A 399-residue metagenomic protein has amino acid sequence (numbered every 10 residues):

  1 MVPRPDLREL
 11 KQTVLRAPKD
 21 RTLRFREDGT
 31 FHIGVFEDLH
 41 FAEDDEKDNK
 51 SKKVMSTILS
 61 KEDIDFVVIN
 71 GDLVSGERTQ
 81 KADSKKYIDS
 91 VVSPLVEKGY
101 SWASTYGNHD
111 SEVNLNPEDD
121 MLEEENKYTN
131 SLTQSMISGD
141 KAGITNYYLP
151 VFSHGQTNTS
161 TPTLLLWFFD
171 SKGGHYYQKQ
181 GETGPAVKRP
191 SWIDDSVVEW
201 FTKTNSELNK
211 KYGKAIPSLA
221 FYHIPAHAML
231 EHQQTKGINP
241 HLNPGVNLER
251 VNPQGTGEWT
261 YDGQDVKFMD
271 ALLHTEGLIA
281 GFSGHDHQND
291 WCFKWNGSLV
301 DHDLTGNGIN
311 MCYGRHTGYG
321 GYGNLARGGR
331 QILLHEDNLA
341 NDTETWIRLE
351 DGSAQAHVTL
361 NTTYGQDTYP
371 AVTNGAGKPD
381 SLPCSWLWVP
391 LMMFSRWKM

Functional and structural regions predicted by a protein language model:
M1-K86, S90-V91: N-terminal active-site segment of His-dependent metallophosphoesterases
V2-T22, Y87-G213: Extended active-site neighborhood of metal-dependent phosphoesterases/phosphodiesterases
R4, E9, V151, H287-G375: Binuclear metal-dependent phosphoesterase catalytic core
T30-E43, T163-G173, Y177, F221 (+1 more regions): Active-site-proximal beta-strand elements of phosphoester/diester hydrolases
A42-D44, S75-R78, S104-N116, H175-Y177 (+3 more regions): Active-site environment of divalent metal-dependent phosphoester hydrolases
E46-K50, G71-S93, D110-N130, H232 (+2 more regions): Metal-dependent catalytic neighborhoods of phosphoester/phosphodiester hydrolases
E62-D63, L165-F168, Q180-W291: His/acidic metal-ligating clusters that form di-metal
G377-M399: Cleavable C-terminal sorting propeptides in eukaryotic secreted/cell-surface proteins
